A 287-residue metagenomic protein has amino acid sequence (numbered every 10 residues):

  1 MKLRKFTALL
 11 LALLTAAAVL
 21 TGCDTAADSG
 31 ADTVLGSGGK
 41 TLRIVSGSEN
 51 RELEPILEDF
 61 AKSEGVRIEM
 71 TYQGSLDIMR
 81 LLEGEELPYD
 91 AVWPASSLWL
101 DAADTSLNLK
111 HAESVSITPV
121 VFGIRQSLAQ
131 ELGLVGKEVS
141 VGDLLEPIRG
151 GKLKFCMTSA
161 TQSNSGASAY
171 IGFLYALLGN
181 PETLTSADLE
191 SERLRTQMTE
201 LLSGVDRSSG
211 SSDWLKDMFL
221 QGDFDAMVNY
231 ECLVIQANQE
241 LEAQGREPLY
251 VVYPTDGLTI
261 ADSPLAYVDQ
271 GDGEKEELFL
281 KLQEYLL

Functional and structural regions predicted by a protein language model:
M1-L10: Bacterial N-terminal signal peptides that target proteins for export
A18-G22: C-terminal motif of bacterial Sec signal peptides marking the signal peptidase cleavage site
D24-A26: Bacterial signal peptide processing site
D28-Q162: N-terminal segment of the mature folded domain
N50-E54, T161-E192: Bilobed "Venus flytrap"/periplasmic-binding protein-like clamshell domains and structurally analogous long
S114-F122, R195-L201, S209, E242-G271 (+1 more regions): Periplasmic-binding protein-like
G136-E146, M157-T161, G172, P264-L287: Bilobed periplasmic-binding protein/Venus flytrap-like ligand-binding cleft at the lobe interface of extracytoplasmic
Y175, N180-Y253: Ligand-binding pocket segment of bilobal, Venus flytrap-like solute-binding proteins
